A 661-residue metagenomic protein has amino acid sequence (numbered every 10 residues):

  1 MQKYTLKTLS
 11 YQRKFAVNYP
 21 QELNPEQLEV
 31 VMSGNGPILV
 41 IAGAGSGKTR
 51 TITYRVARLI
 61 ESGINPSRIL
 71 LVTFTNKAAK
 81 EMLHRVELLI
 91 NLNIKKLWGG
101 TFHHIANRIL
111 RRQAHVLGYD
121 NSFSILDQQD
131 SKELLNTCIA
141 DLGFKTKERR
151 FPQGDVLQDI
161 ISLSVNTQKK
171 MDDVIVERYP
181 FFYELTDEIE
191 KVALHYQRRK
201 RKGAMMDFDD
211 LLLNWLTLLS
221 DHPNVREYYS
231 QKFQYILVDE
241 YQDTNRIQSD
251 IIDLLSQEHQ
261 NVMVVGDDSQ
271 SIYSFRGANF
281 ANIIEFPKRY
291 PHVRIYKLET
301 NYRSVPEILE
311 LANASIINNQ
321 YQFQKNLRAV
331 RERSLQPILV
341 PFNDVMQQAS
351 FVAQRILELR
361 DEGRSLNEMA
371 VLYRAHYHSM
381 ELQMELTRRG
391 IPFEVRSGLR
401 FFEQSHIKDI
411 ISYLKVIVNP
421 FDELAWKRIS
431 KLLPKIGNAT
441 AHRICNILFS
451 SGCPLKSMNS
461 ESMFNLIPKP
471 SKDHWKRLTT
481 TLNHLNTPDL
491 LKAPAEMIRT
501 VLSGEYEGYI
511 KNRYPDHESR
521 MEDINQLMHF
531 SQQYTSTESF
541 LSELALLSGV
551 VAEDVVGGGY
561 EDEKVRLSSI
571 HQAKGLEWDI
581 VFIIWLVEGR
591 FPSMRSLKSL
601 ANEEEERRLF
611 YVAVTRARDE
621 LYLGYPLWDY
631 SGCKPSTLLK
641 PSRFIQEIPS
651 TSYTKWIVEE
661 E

Functional and structural regions predicted by a protein language model:
M1-N121, I125, K132, G203 (+3 more regions): P-loop NTPase Walker
Q2-K7, Y11-F15, Y19-P20, R58 (+1 more regions): Conserved RecA-like helicase ATPase core segment that couples NTP binding/hydrolysis to strand translocation
Q21-M32, G36-V40, T51, L70 (+5 more regions): Conserved helicase NTPase motor core
A44-I52, P291-R294, E299-P392, I417-N419: Helicase P-loop NTPase motor core
I94-I109, D127, P392-S412: Conserved beta-strand -> loop -> alpha-helix junction used to position metal-binding or nucleic-acid-contacting
I94-L97, H115-D210, F233, K297 (+2 more regions): ATP-hydrolysis module of ASCE/P-loop NTPase motor domains, specifically the Walker B Asp-Glu catalytic pair
G99-T101, D210, W215, E563-I570: Conserved two-lobed SF2 helicase motor
R178, F182, S365, S379 (+3 more regions): Conserved helicase C-terminal RecA-like lobe
